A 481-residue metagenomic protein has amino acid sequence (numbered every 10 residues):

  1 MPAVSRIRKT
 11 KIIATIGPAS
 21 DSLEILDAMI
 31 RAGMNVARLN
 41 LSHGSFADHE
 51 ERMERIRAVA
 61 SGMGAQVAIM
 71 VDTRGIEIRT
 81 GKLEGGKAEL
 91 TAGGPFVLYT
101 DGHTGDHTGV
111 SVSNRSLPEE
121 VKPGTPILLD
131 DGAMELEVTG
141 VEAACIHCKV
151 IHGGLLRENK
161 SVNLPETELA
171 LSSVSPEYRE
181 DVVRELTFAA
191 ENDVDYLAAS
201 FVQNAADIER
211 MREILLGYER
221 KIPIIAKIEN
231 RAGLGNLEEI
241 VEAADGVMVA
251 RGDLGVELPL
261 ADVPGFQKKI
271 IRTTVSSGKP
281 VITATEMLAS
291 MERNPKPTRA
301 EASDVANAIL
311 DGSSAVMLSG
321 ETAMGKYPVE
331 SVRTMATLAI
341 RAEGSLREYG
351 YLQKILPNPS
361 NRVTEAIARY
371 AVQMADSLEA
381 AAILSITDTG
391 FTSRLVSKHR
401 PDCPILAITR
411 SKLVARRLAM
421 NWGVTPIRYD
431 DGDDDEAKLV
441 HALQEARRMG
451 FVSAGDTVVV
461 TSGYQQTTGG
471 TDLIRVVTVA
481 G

Functional and structural regions predicted by a protein language model:
M1-G481: Non-catalytic helical/linker scaffolds that mediate oligomerization, partner binding, and domain coupling around large
